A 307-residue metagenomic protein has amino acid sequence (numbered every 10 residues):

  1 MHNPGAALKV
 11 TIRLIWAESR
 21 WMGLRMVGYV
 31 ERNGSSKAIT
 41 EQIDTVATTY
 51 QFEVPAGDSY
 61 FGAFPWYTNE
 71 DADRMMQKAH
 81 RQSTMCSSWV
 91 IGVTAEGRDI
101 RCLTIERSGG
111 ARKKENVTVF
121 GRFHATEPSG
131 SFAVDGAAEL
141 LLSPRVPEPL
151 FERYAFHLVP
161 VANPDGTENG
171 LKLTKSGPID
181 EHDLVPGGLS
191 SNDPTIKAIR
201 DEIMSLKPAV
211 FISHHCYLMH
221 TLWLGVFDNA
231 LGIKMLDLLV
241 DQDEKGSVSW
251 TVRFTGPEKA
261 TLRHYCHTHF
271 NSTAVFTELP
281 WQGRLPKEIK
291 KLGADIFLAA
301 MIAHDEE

Functional and structural regions predicted by a protein language model:
M1-P55, S59: Extreme N-terminal flexible tails
I43-I91: Extended acidic/polar, glycine-enriched regions that form or flank non-catalytic beta-rich accessory modules
N69, E127-P128, P286-K287: Loop/helix-junction capping segments adjacent to catalytic residues or to phosphate/diphosphate-binding pockets
Q77-Q82, P149-L150, K172-T174, Y265-H269: Short, conserved catalytic or adaptor-binding loops enriched in Gly and charged residues
A79-I91, F123, L298-E307: Short, cationic low-complexity segments
M85-R107, A111-S249, A274-W281: Active-site/substrate-binding loop(s) of hydrolase catalytic cores
H214-H215, G246-H264: Short catalytic/ligand-gating loop segments at beta-alpha or beta-beta junctions within enzyme catalytic domains
W223, G256-E307: Active-site-adjacent mobile loop/cap segments within catalytic or ligand-binding domains
